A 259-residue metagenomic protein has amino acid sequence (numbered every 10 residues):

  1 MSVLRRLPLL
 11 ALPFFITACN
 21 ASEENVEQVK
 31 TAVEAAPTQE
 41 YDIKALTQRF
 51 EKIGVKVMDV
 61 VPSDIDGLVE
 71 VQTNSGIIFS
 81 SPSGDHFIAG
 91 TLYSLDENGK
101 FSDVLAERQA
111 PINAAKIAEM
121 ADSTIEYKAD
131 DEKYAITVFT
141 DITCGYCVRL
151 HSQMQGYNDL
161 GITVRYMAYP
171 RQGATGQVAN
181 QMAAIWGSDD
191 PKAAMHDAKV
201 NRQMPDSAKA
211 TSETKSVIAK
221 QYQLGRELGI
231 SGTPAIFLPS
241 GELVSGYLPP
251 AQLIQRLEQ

Functional and structural regions predicted by a protein language model:
M1-P8: Bacterial N-terminal signal peptides that target proteins for export
I16-A18: C-terminal motif of bacterial Sec signal peptides marking the signal peptidase cleavage site
N20-S22: Bacterial signal peptide processing site
A32-K56: Short, non-transmembrane alpha-helical segments in secretory-pathway proteins
M58-D59, L68-Q72, G76, G84-N98 (+1 more regions): Thiol/selenol-based redox catalytic cores and closely related redox-interacting motifs
G99-I125: N-terminal "domain-start" segment that seeds a small globular fold
Y127-G145, T163-V164: Short active-site neighborhood of thiol/selenol oxidoreductases, capturing the structured segment around
T140, V148-L160: Typically the conserved alpha-helix immediately C-terminal to a functionally engaged Cys/Sec in thioredoxin-like
